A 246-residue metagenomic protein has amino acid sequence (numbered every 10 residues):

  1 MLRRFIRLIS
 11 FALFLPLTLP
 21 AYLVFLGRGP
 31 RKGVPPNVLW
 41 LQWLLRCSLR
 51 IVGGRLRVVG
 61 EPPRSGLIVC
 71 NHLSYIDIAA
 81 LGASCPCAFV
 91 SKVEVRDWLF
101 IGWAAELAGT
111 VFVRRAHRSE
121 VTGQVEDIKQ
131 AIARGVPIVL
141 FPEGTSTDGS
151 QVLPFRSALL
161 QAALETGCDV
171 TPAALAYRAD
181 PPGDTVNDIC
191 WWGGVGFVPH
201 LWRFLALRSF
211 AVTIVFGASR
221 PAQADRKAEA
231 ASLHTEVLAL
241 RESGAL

Functional and structural regions predicted by a protein language model:
M1-V58, W103-A108, L207: A transmembrane-helix-recognition feature enriched in membrane-embedded lipid enzymes and envelope glyco-/phospholipid
T18, Y22-V34, L49-I51, R64-R118: Catalytic core of membrane glycerolipid acyltransferases/transacylases, capturing the structured, soluble-facing
S65-L67, T110, G135-F141, D169 (+1 more regions): Residue-level preference for the first positions of well-ordered beta-strands
K92, V113, F141, A173-L175: Generic beta-sheet signal
F100-G102, S150-K227, G244: A cross-family acyltransferase "interaction/gating" segment
F112-R114, G217-A222, H234-A239: Polar-ligand-bearing catalytic/cofactor-coordination segments of membrane-embedded or membrane-tethered inner-membrane
V121, I128-K129, G135-I138, P142-L160: Soluble extracytoplasmic domains of inner/organellar membrane proteins
